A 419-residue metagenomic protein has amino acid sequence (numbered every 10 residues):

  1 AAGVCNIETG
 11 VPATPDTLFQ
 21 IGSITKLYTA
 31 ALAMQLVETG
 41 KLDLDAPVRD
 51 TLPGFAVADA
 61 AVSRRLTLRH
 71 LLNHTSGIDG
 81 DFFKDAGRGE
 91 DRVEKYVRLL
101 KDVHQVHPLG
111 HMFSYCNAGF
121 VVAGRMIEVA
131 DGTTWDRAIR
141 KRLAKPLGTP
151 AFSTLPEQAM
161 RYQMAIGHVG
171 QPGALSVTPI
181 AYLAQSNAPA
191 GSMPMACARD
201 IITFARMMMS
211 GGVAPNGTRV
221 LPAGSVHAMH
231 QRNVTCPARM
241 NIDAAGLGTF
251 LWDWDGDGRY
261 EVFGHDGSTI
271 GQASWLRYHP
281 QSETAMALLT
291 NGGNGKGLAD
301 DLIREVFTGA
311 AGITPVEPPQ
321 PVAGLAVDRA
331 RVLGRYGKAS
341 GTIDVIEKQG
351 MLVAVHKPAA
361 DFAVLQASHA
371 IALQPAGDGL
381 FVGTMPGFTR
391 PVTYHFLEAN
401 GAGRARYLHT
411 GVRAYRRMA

Functional and structural regions predicted by a protein language model:
A2-I7, D59-I270, S274-W275: Short, surface-exposed loop or secondary-structure junction motifs that flank catalytic or metal-binding residues
V4-I7, G293-G295, R413: A short acidic/small-residue loop/turn micro-motif
E8-L71, V106-A118, P189-S192, E283: Short active-site loop at a secondary-structure junction that contains or immediately precedes the catalytic residue(s)
A33, F204-M208, V306: Hydrophobic "lid"/C-terminal helical patch of Rossmann-like NAD(P)-dependent dehydrogenase/epimerase domains
Q171-P172, D253-G256, P280-S282, K348-M351: Short acidic-glycine loop/turn motifs at beta-strand connectors
M240, Y260, Q281, G297-A419: Peripheral terminal and inter-domain segments
T249, T284-A285, G309: Solvent-exposed loop/linker segments at secondary-structure transitions that flank or connect catalytic domains
S274-G292, H409: Short, well-ordered beta-strand elements
